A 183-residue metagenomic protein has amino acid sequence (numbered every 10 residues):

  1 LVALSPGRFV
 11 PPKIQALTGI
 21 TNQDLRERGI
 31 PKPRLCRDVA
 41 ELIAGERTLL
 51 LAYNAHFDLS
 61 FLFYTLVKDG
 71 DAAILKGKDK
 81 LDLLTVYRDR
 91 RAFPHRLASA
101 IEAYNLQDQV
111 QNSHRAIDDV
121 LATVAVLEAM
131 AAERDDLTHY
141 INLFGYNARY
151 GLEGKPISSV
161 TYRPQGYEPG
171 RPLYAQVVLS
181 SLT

Functional and structural regions predicted by a protein language model:
L1-T18: Short, surface-exposed acidic-centric catalytic microdomains
F9, I20-T183: DEDD superfamily 3′-5′ metal-dependent exonuclease/proofreading module
